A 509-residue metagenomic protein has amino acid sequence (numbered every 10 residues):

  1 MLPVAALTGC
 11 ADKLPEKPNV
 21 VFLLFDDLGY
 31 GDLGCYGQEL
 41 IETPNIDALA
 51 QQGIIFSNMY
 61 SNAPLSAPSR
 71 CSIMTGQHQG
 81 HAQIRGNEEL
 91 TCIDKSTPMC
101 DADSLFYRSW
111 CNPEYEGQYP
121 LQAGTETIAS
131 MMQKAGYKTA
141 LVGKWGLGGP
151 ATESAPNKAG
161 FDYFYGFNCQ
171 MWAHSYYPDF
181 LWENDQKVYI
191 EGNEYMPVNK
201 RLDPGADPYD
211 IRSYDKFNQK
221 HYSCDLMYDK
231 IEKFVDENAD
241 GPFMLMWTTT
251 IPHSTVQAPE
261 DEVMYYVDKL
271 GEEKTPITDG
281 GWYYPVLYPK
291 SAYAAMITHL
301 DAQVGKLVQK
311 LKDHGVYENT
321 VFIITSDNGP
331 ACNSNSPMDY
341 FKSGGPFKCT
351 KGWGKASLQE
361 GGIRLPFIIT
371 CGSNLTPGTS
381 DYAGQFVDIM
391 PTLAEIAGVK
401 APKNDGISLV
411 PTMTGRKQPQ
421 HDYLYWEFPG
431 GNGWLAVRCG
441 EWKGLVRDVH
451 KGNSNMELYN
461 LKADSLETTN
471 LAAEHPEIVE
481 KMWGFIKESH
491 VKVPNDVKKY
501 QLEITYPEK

Functional and structural regions predicted by a protein language model:
M1, L7-E457, S465-K492, D496-K509: Formylglycine-dependent sulfatase
